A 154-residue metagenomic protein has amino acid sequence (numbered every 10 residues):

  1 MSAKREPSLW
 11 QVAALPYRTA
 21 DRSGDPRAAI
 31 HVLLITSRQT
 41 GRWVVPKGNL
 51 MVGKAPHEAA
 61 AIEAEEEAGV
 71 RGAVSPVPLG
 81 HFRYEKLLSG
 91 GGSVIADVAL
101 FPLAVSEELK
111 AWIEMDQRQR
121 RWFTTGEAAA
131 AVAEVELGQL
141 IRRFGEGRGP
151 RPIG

Functional and structural regions predicted by a protein language model:
M1, Q11, K54-P56, E66 (+6 more regions): Polybasic/polar functional segments that serve as interface/processing modules
M1-G24: Acidic, metal-coordinating catalytic segment for phosphate/diphosphate chemistry, firing primarily on the Nudix
W10-V12, I30, A96-A99, R118: Change "...and in nucleic-acid phosphodiester-cleaving endonucleases..." to "...and in nucleic-acid processing enzymes
D21-I30, S89-S93: Short, solvent-exposed loop/turn segments that connect beta-strands within catalytic domains and beta-strand-rich
R27-R71: Conserved Nudix-box catalytic region and its N-terminal flanking loop in Nudix hydrolases and closely related
V44, I95, W122: Short aromatic/basic micro-patch
G69-L109: Active-site segment of metal-dependent pyrophosphate-handling enzymes, primarily the Nudix hydrolase catalytic core
A99-R143: NUDIX/MutT-family hydrolases
